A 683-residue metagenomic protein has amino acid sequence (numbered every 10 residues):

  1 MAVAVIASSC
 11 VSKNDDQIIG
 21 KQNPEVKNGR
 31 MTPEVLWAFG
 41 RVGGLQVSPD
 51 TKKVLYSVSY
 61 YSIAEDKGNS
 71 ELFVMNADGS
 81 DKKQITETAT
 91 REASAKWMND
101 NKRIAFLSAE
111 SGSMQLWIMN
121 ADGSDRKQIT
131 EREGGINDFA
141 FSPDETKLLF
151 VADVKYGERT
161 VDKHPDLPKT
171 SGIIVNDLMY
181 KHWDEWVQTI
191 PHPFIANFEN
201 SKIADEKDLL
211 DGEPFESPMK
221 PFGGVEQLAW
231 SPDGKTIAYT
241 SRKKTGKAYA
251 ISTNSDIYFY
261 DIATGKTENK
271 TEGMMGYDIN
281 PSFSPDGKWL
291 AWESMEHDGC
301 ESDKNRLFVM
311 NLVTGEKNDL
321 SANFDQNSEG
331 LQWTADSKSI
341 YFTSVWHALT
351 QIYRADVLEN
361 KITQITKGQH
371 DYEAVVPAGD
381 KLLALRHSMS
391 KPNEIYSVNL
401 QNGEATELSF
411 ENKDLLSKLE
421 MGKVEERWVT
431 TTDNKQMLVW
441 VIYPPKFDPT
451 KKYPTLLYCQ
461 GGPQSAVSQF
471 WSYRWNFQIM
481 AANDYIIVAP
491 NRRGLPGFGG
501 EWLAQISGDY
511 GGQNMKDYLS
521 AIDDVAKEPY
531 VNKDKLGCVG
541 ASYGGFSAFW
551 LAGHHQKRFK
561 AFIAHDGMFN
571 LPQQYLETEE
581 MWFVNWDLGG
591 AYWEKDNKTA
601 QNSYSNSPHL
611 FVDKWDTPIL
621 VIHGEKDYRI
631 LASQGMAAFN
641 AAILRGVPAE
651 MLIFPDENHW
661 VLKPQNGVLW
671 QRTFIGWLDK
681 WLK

Functional and structural regions predicted by a protein language model:
S8-S9: C-terminal motif of bacterial Sec signal peptides marking the signal peptidase cleavage site
D16-G20, S70, D153-G212, T240-K243 (+5 more regions): Predominantly five- to eight-bladed beta-propeller fold
E34-S70: Beta-strand-rich domains and repeat architectures in extracellular enzymes and scaffolds, especially beta-propellers
F39-V54, A89-L107, R126, E133-L148 (+11 more regions): Conserved beta-propeller blade repeats
A64-S70, A109-M114, E185-T189, A248-S255 (+3 more regions): Short, solvent-exposed loop/turn segments at conserved positions within beta-propeller repeat blades
N76-S80, N120-S124, F198-S201, D261-G265 (+3 more regions): Short loop/turn segments that connect beta-strands within beta-propeller blades
T245, D298, E404, E411-D534 (+2 more regions): Cap/lid segment of the alpha/beta-hydrolase catalytic domain
A481, A489-K683: Active-site-proximal cap/loop segments of hydrolase catalytic domains
